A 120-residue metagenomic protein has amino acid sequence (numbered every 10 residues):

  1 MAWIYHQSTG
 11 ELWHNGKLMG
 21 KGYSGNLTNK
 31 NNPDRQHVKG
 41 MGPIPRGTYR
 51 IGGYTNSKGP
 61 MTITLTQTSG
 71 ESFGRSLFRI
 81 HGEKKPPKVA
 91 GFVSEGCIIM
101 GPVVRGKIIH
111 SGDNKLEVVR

Functional and structural regions predicted by a protein language model:
M1-F78: Gly/Pro-biased beta-strand-loop elements
T48, G53-R120: Exported/periplasmic cell-wall-interacting domains
